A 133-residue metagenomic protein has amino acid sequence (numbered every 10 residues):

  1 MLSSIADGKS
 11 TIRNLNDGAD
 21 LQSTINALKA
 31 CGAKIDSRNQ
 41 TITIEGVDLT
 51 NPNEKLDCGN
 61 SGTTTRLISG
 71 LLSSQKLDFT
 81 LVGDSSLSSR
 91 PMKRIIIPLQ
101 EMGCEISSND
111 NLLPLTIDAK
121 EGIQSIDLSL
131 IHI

Functional and structural regions predicted by a protein language model:
M1-I131: Structural preference for solvent-exposed beta-strand-turn elements and adjacent flexible terminal/loop segments within
